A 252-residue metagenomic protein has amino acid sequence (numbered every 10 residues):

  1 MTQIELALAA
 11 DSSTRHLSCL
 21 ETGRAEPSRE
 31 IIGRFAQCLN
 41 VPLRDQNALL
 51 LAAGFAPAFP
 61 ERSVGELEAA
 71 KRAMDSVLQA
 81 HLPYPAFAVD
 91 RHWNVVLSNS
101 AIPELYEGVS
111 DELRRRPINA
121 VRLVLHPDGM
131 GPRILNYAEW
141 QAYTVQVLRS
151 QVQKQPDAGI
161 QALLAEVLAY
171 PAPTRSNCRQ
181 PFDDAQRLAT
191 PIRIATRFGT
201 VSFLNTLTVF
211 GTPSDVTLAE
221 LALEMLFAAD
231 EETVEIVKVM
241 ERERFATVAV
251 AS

Functional and structural regions predicted by a protein language model:
M1-A7: Short basic helix-loop element that most often maps to the first helix and adjoining turn of HTH DNA-binding modules
Q3, T14, R29-I32: Helix-turn-helix DNA-binding elements, focusing on the entry/boundary residues of the two helices that contact DNA
E5, H16, D45: Residues in the helix-turn-helix
A10-E26, A36: Recognition helix of helix-turn-helix/homeodomain-like DNA-binding domains that insert into the DNA major groove
R29-G33, Q37-E68: Short amphipathic recognition helices of helix-turn-helix/homeodomain-type DNA-binding modules
R72-P85, V89, V96-A251: Hydrophobic protein-protein interaction segments
